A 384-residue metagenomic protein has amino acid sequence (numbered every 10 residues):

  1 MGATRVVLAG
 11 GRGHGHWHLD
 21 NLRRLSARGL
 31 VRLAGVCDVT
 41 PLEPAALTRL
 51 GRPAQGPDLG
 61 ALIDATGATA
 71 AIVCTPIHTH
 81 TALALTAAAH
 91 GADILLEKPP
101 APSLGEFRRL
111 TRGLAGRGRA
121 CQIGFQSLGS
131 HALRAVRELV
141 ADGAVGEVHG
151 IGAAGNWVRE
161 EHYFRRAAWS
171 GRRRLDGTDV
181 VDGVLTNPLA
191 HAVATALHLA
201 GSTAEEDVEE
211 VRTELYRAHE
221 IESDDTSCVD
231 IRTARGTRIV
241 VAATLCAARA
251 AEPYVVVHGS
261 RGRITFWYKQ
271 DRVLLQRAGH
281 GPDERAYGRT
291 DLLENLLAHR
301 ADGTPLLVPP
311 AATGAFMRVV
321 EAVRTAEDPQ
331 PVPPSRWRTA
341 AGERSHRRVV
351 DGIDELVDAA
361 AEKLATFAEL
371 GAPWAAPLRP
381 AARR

Functional and structural regions predicted by a protein language model:
M1-L50: N-terminal Rossmann-like dinucleotide-binding module
V31-L33, D302-T313: Glycine- and charged-residue-rich phosphate/anionic-cofactor binding loop of Rossmann-like
A34, P53, T69: Conserved acidic residues
A45-R52, R109-L114: Short, conserved SAM-binding/catalytic segment of Class I S-adenosyl-L-methionine-dependent methyltransferases
A54-D58: Short acidic-hydrophobic, aromatic-tinged amphipathic segments that line or gate anion-handling sites
A70, P76-I77, T81-L128: Beta-strand-loop-alpha-helix segment that lines the small-molecule cofactor/substrate pocket of alpha/beta enzymes
R119, L128-V211, H219: Predominantly a Rossmann-like dinucleotide-binding segment in NAD(P)-dependent oxidoreductases
N187-R272, G279-L306, V320-R324, W337-R384: Contiguous beta-strand/loop segments that form the cofactor/metal-binding neighborhood of enzyme cores
